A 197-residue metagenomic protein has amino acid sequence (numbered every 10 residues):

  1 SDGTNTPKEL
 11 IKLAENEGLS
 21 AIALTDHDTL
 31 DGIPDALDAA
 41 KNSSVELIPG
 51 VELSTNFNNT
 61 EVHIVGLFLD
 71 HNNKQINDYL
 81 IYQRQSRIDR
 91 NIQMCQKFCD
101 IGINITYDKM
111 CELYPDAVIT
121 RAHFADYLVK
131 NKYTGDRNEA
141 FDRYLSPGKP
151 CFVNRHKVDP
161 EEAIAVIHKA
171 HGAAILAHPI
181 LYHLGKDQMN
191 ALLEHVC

Functional and structural regions predicted by a protein language model:
S1-T60, Y144-P147, V158-A165, A170-C197: An N-terminally biased module of ancient metal coordination in phosphate/nucleic-acid-related enzymes
V51, F68-D70, G102: Generic hydrophobic/packing signal
N56-Q83, I88, Y107, D126-K149: Active-site gating loops and adjacent loop-to-helix segments of metal-dependent hydrolytic enzymes
Y82-S86, R155-V158, L184: Alpha-helix N-cap and loop-to-helix initiation/capping positions
Q85-E112: Conserved phosphoryl-transfer catalytic core
I92, A122-D126, E161: Non-catalytic, well-ordered alpha-helical scaffold segments
E112-L113, L181: Conserved short loop/turn motifs at secondary-structure junctions
L113-I119, C151-K157: Active-site glycine- and acidic-residue-rich loops that bind and position anionic ligands or nucleotide-like cofactors
